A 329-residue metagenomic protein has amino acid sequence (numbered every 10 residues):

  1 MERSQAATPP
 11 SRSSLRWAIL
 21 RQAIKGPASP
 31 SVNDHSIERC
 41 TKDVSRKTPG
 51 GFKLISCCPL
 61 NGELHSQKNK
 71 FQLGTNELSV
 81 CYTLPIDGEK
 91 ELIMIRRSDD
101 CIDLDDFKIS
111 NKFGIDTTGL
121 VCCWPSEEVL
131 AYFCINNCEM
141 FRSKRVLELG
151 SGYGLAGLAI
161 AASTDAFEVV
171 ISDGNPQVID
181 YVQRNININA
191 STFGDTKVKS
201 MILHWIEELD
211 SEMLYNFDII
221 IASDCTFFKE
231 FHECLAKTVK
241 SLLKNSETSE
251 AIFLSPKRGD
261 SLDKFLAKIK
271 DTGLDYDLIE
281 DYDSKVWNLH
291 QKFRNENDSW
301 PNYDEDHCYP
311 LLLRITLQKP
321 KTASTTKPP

Functional and structural regions predicted by a protein language model:
M1-P329: S-adenosylmethionine-dependent methyltransferases
